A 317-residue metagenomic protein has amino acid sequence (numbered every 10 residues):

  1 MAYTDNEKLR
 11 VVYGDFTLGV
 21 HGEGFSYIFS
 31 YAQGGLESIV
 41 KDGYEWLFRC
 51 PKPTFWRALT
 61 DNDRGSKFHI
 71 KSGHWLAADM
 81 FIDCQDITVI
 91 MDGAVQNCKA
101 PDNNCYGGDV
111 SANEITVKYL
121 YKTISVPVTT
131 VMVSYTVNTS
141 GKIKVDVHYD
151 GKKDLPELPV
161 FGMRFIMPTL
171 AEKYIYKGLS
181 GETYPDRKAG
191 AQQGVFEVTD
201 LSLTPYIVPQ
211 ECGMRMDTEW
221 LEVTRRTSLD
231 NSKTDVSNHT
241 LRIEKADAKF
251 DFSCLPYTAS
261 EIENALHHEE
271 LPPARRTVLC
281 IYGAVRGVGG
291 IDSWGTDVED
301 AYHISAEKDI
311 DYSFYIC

Functional and structural regions predicted by a protein language model:
A2-C317: Beta-strand/loop-rich accessory regions of lumenal/periplasmic or secreted enzymes, predominantly carbohydrate-active
